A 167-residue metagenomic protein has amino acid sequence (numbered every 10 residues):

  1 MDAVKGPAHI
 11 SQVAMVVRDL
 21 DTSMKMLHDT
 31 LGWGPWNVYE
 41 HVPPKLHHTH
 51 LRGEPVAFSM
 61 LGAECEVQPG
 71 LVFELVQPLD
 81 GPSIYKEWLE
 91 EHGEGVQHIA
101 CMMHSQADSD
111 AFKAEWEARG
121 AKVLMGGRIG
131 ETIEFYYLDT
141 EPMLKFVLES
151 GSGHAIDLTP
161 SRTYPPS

Functional and structural regions predicted by a protein language model:
M1-D2, H9-S11, V16-D21, W33: The feature marks the first
D2-G6, M15, L71-V76, D110-S167: Vicinal oxygen chelate
D2-G6, W36-A63, Q77-Q97, K122-Y136 (+2 more regions): Vicinal oxygen chelate
P7-Q12, D29, T49, E74: Short helix/turn-capping signatures at newly exposed starts of structured segments
S11-R18, A63-L71, W88-A107: Vicinal oxygen chelate
T22-K25, A107-F112: Short, conserved charged micro-motifs
M26-H28, W116: Conserved active-site tyrosine of GNAT-family acetyltransferases
T30-W33, G120-K122: Conserved acetyl-CoA-binding loop of GNAT-fold acetyltransferases
